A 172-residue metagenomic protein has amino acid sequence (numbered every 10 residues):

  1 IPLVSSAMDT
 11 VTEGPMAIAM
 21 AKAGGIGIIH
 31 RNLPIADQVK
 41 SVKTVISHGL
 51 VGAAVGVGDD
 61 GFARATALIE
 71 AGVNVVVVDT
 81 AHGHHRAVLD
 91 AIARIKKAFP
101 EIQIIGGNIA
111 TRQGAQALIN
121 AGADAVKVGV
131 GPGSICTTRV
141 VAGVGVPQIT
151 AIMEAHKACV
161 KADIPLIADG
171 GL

Functional and structural regions predicted by a protein language model:
I1-L3: An N-cap/entry alpha-helix motif that binds or orients negatively charged groups
S6-T10: PDZ/PDZ-like domain segments forming the peptide/carboxylate-binding groove, activating on the N-terminal beta-strands
V11-L172: Alpha/beta enzyme core
